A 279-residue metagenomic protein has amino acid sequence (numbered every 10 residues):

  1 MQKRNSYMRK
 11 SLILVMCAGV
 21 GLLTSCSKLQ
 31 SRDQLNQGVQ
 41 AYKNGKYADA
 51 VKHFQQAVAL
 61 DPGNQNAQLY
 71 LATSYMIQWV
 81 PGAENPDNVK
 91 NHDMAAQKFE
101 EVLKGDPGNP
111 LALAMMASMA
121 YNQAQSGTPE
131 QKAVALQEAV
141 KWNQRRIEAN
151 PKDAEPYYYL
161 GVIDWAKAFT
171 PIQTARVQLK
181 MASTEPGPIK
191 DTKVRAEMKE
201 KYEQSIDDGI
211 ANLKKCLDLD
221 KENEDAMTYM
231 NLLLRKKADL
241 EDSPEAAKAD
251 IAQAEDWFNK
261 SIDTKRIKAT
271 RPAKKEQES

Functional and structural regions predicted by a protein language model:
L22-S25: C-terminal motif of bacterial Sec signal peptides marking the signal peptidase cleavage site
S27-L29: Bacterial signal peptide processing site
S31, A48, M76-E101, Y121-W142 (+3 more regions): Short coil/linker segments at helix-helix boundaries
R32-Q56, L60, P81-A83, R195: Alpha-helical segment of the N-proximal tetratricopeptide repeat
